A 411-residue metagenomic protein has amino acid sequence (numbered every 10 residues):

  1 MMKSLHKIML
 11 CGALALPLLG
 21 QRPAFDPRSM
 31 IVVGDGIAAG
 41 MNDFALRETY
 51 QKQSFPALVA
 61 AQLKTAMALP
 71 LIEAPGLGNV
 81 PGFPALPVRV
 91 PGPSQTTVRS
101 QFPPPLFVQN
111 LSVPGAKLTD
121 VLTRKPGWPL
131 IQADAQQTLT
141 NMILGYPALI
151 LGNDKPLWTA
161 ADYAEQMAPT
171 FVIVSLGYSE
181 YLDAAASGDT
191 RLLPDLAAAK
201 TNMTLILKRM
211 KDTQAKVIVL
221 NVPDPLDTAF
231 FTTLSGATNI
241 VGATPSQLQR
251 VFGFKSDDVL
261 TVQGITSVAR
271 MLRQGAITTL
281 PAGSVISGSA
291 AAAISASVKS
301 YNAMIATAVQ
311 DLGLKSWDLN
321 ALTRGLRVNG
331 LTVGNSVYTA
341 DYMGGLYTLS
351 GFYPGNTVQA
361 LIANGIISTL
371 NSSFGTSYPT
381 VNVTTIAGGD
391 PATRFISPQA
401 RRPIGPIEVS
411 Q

Functional and structural regions predicted by a protein language model:
M1-M9: Bacterial N-terminal signal peptides that target proteins for export
C11-G20: Hydrophobic h-region of N-terminal signal peptides that target proteins for export in Gram-negative bacteria
M30, S54-A60, Y301, T339-P398: Histidine-centered active-site loop/cap adjacent to the catalytic His in serine esterases/O-acetyl transfer systems
M30-F44: Catalytic nucleophile-elbow at a beta strand-turn-alpha helix junction centered on a G-D-S/GDSL motif, marking
V33-G36, L111, V174-S179, L220-D224 (+4 more regions): Active-site-proximal beta-strand/loop segments in catalytic clefts of secreted hydrolases
F44-L205, T384-S410: Conserved SGNH/GDSL esterase-like catalytic core that processes O-acyl groups on lipids and polysaccharides
L63-K64, Y163-P169, N202-V219, I286 (+2 more regions): A structural motif corresponding to the C-terminal end of an alpha-helix and its immediate exit/capping segment
F231-T357: Mobile gating loops/cap/lid regions near enzyme active sites that modulate substrate access
